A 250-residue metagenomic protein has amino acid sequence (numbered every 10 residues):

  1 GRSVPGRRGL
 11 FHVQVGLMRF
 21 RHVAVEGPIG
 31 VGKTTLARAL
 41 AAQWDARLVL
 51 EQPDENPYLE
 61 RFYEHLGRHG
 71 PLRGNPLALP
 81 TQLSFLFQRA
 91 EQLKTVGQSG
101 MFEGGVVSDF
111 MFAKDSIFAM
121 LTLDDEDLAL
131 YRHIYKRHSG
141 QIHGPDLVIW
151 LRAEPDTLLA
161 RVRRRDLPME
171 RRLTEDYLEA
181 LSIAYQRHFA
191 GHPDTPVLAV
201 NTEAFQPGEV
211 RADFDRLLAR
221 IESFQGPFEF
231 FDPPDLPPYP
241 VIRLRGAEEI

Functional and structural regions predicted by a protein language model:
V25: Hydrophobic anchor at the beta1->P-loop junction of P-loop NTPases
P28: P-loop (Walker A) phosphate-binding loop of NTP-binding proteins
K33: Conserved lysine of the Walker
A42-Q82, F87-Q88: Conserved substrate/cofactor phosphate-moiety recognition/catalytic segment in nucleotide-dependent phosphotransferases
L77-H143: Glycine-rich phosphate-binding loop used to anchor ATP phosphates in small-molecule kinases, encompassing both
D115-Q186: A glycine- and Lys/Arg-enriched "phosphate-lid" helix/loop adjacent to the NTP-binding pocket of small-molecule kinases
R163-M169, E179-I250: NTP-dependent small-molecule kinase module
